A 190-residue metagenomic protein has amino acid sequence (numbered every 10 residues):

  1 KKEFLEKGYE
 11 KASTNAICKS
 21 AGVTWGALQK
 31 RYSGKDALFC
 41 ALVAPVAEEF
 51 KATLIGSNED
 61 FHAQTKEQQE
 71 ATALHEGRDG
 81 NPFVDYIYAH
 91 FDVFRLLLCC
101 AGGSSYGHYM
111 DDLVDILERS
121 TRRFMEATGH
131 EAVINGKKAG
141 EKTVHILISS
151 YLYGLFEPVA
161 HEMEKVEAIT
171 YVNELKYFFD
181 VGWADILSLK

Functional and structural regions predicted by a protein language model:
K1, L97-L113, E167-I186: C-terminal/domain-terminus segments
K2, E6, A16, S20 (+6 more regions): Alpha-helical structural segments
E3-A12, Y32: Short helix/strand-capping hinge loops at secondary-structure junctions that flank key functional elements
A21-Y32: Short hydrophobic/aromatic patch on the recognition helix
D60-H62, E67, N81-S104: Amphipathic alpha-helical segments used for helix-helix packing
F61-A71, G129-N135: Short helix-coil transition/hinge motifs at the ends and kinks of transmembrane helices, capturing the brief
R78, P82-A89, S104-H130, K142-S149: Amphipathic alpha-helical packing segments from all-alpha helical-bundle domains
F124-F179, L187-K190: Hydrophobic/aromatic-rich alpha-helical bundle segments in the mid-to-C-terminal region
